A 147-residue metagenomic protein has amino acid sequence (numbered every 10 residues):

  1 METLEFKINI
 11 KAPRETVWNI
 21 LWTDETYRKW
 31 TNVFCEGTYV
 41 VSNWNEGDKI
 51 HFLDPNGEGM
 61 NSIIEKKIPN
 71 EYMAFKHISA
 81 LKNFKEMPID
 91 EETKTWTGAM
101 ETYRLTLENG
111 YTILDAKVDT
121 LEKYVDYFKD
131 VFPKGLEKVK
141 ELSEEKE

Functional and structural regions predicted by a protein language model:
M1-Y39: Hydrophobic ligand-binding cavity/cleft-lining segments
T3-K7, K49, G59, Y72 (+2 more regions): Intrinsic-disorder/low-complexity, polar/charged segments enriched in Ser/Thr/Lys/Arg/Asp/Glu/Gln
I10-E15, E65-M73, R104-I113, E141-E147: A short, structured loop/turn motif at beta-sheet edges
V17-L21, Y27, I50, I64 (+4 more regions): Hydrophobic pocket/interface hotspot
E36-D48: A solvent-exposed, acidic/Ser-Thr-rich amphipathic alpha-helical stretch
T38-V41, E58-N109: Hydrophobic-ligand binding "helix-grip"
D48-P55, I89-D90: Short aromatic-glycine motifs in intrinsically disordered, low-complexity regions
T97, I113, D119-E147: A conserved amphipathic terminal alpha-helix motif
